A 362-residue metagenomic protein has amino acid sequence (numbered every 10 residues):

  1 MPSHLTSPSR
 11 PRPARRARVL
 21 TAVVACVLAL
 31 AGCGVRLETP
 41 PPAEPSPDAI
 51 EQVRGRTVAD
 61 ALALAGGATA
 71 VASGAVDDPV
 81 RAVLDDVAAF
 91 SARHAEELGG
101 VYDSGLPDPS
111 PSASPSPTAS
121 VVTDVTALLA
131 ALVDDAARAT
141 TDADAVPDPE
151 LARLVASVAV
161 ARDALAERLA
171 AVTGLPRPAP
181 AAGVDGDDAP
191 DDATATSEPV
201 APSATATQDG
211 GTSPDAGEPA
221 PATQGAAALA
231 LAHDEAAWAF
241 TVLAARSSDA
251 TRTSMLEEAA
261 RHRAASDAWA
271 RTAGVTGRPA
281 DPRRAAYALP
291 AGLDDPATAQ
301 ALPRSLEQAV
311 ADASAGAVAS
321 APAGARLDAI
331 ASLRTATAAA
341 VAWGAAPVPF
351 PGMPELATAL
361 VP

Functional and structural regions predicted by a protein language model:
P2-L5, A14, G34-P362: All-alpha RGS (Regulator of G-protein Signaling) helical domain and cognate RGS-like helical scaffolds
R15-C26: Sec-dependent N-terminal signal peptides
L28-G32: C-terminal motif of bacterial Sec signal peptides marking the signal peptidase cleavage site
